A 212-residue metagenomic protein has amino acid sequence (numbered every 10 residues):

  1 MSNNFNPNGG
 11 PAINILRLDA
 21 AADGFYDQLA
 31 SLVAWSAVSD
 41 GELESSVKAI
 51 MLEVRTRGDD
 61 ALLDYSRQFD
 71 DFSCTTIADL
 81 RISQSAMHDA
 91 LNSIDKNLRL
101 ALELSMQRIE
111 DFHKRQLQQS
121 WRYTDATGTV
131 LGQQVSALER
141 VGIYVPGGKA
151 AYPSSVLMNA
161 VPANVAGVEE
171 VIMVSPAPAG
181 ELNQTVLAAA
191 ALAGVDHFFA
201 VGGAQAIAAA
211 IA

Functional and structural regions predicted by a protein language model:
S2-L138: N-terminal Rossmann-like NAD(P)+-binding subdomain of aldehyde/semialdehyde dehydrogenases
P11, G167, A193-G194: Short, structured coil segments at secondary-structure junctions
Q28-A30, L192-H197: Short, basic, glycine/proline-bearing loop/turn elements
G58, E169, D196: Short acidic/polar active-site loop segments enriched in Thr and Asp
F69, P178-A179, Q205: Positions that flank functional sites
Y123-A188: Conserved small-residue-rich beta-alpha loop and adjacent elements that most often cradle the phosphate/pyrophosphate
G194-A212: Conserved NAD(P)+-binding/catalytic subdomain of aldehyde/semialdehyde dehydrogenases
